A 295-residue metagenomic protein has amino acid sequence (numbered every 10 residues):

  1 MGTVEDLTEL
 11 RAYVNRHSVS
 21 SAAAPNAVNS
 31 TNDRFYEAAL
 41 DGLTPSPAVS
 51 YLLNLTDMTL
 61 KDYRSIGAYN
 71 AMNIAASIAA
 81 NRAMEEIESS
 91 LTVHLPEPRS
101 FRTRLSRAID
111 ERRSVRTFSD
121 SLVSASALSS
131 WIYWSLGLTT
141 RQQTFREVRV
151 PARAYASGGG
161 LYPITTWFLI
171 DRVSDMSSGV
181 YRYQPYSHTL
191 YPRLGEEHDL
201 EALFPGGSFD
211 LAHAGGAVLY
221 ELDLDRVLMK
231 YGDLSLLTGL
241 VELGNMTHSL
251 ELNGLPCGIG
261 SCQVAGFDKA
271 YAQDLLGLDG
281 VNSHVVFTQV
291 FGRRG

Functional and structural regions predicted by a protein language model:
M1-A217, L224, G266-G295: N-terminal accessory segments that position/regulate proteins before the catalytic core
W131, T166-W167, G216-R226, Y231 (+1 more regions): Small-aliphatic-rich amphipathic alpha-helix that forms the alpha element of a beta-alpha
